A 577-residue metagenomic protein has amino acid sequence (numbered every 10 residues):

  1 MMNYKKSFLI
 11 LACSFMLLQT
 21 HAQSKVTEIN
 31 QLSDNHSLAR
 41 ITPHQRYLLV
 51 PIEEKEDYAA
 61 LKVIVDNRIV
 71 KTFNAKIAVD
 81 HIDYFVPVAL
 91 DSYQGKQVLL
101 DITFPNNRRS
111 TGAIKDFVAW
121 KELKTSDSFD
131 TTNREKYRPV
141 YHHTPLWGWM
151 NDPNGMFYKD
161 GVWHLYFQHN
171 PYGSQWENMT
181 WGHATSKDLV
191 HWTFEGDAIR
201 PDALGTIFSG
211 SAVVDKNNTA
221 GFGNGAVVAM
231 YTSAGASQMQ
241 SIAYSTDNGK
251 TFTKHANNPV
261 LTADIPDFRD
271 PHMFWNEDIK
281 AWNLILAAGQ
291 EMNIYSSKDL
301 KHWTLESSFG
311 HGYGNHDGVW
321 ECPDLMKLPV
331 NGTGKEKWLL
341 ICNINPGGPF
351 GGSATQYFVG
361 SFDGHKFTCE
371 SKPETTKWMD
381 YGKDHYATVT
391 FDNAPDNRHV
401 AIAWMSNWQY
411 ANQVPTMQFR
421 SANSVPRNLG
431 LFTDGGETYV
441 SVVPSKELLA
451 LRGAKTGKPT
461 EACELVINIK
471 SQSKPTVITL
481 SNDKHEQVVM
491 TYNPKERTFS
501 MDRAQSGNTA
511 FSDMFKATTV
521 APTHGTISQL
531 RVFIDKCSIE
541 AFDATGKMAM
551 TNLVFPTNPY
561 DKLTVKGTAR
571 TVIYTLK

Functional and structural regions predicted by a protein language model:
M1-K25: Bacterial Sec-dependent N-terminal signal peptides
V26-P51, E56-N67, S92-R108, F129 (+2 more regions): Beta-rich accessory regions
I29-S33, L38, I69-V88, K115-N154 (+7 more regions): Surface loop/turn signatures of beta-propeller and other carbohydrate-active proteins
V50, L100-I102, D152-Y172, F194-A198 (+8 more regions): Hydrophobic core segments of beta-strands in well-ordered, beta-rich domains
Y58, Y172-S174, P201, G205-F208 (+13 more regions): Flexible loop/turn segments at secondary-structure boundaries
A59-A60, T111, W176-T180, S237-A243 (+3 more regions): Structural motif
I64, S186, S245-T246, I294-L300 (+1 more regions): Conserved Ser/Thr-centered positions that define the repeating blades of beta-propeller domains
L284-G289, T304-N397, I402: Extracellular polysaccharide-recognition and catalytic grooves
